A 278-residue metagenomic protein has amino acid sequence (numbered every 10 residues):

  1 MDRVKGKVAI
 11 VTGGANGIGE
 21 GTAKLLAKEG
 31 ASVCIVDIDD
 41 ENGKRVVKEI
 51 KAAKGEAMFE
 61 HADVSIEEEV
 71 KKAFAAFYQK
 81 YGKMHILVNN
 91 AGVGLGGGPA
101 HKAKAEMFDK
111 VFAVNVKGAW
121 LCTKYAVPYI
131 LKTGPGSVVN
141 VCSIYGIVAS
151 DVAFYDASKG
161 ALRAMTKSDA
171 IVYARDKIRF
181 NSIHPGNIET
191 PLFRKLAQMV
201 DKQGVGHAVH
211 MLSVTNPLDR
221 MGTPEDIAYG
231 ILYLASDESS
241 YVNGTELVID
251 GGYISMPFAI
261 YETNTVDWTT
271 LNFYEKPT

Functional and structural regions predicted by a protein language model:
D2-C34: Canonical Rossmann dinucleotide-binding motif of NAD(H)/NADP(H)-dependent dehydrogenases/reductases, specifically
G97, N243-T278: Short C-terminal tail/terminal secondary-structure segment of NAD(P)H-dependent dehydrogenase/reductase domains
G98-A100, K104-D109, L212: Substrate-binding pocket helix/loop in short-chain dehydrogenase/reductase
W120, L218-I249, I254: C-terminal substrate-recognition "lid" of short-chain dehydrogenase/reductases
T123, S158, T166: Active-site helix of classical SDR
S143: Residue(s) in the substrate-gating loop at a strand-loop-helix junction that position the organic substrate next
A174, R179, V242-G244: Short, small/polar-rich loop/turn modules that mediate ligand/substrate recognition or access, typified
